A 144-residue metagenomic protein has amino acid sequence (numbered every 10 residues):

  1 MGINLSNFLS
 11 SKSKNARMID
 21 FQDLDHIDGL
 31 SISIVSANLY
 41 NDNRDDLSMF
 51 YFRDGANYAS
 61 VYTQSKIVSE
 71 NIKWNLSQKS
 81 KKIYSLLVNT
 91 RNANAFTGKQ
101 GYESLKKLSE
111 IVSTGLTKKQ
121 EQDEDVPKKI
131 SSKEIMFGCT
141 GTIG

Functional and structural regions predicted by a protein language model:
M1-K14, T97, S104-L116: N-terminal start-of-domain structural block
M1-Y62: N-terminal amphipathic/basic leader segments beginning at the initiator methionine
G2, G29, G55, G98-G101 (+2 more regions): Residue-identity detector for glycine
L39-N43, Q64, Q78-K81, K128-K129: Solvent-exposed alpha-helices and their adjacent loops that cap or buttress functional pockets in soluble metabolic
F50-K107, G138: Glycine-rich phosphate/pyrophosphate-binding loop regions near the starts of catalytic domains
I111-E121, D125-G144: Glycine-rich, mobile lid/loop segments that gate access to catalytic sites or pores
